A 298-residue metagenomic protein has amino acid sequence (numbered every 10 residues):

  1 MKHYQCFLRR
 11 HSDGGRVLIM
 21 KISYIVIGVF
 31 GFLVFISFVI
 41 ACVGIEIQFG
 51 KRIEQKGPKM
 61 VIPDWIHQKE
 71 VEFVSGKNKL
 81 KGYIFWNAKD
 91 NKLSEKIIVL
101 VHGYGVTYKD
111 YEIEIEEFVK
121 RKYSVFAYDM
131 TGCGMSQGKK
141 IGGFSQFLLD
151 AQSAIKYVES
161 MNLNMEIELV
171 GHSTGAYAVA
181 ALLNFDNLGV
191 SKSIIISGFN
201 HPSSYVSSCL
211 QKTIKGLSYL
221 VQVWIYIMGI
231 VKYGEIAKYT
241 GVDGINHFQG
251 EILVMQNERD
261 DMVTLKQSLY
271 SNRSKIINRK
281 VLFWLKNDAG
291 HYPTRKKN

Functional and structural regions predicted by a protein language model:
K21-V74, K81-F85: An N-terminal hydrophobic leader/cap segment in hydrolases
Y104-E117: The serine-hydrolase catalytic nucleophile loop
G105-T107, C133-N162: Catalytic nucleophile-loop/oxyanion-hole region of alpha/beta-hydrolase and closely related hydrolase-like folds
I115-Q137: Conserved alpha/beta-hydrolase
A181-E235: Hydrolase active-site cap/lid region
F248, V254-Q256, D260: Short beta-strand/loop motif that positions the catalytic acidic residue of the alpha/beta-hydrolase fold
G250, T264-R273: Short alpha-helix in the alpha/beta-hydrolase fold that links the catalytic acid
A289-K297: Catalytic histidine-centered segment of alpha/beta-hydrolase-like enzymes
